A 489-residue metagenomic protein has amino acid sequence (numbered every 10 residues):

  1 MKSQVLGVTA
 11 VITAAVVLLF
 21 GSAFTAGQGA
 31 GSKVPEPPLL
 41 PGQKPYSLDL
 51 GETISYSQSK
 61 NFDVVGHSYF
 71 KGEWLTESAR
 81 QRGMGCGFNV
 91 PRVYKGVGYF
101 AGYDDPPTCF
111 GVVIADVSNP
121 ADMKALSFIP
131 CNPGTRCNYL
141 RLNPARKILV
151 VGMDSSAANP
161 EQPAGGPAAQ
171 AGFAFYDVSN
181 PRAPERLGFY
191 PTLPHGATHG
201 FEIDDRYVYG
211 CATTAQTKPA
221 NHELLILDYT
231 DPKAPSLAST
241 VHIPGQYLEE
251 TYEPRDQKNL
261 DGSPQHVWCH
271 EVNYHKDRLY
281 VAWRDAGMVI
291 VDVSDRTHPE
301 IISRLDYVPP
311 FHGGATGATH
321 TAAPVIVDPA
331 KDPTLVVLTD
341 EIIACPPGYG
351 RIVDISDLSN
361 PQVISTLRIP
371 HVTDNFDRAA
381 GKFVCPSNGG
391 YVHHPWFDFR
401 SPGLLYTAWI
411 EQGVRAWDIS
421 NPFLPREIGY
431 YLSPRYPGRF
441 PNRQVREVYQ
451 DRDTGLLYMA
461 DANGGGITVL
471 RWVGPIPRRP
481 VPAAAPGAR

Functional and structural regions predicted by a protein language model:
M1-G7: N-terminal secretory signal peptides that target proteins for export/translocation
K2, A14-A15, A286: Terminal low-complexity, poorly structured segments
V5, V17-L18, S47-D49: Acidic/proline-rich low-complexity IDRs
T9-A23: Bacterial N-terminal signal peptides
Q28-R489: Feature marking well-ordered beta-strand scaffolds used for ligand recognition
